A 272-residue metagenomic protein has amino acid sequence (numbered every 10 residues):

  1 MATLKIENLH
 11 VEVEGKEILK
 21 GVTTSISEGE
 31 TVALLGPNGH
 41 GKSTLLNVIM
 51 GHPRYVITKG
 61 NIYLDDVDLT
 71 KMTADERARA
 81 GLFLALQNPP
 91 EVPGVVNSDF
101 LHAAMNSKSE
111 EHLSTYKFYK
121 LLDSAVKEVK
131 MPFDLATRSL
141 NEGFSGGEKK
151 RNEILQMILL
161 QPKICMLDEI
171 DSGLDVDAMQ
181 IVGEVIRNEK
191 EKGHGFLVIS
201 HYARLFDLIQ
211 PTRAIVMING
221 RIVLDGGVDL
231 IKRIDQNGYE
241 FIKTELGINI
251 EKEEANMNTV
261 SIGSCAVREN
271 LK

Functional and structural regions predicted by a protein language model:
L4-I6, L19-G21: Conserved structural motif at the start of ABC-family nucleotide-binding domains
I26-E28: Conserved hydrophobic segment flanking the Walker A/P-loop of ABC-type ATPase nucleotide-binding domains
L35-P37: The feature captures the beta-strand-to-loop junction immediately N-terminal to the Walker
M50: Helix-to-loop junction immediately C-terminal to a conserved catalytic motif
N61-R77, N141: ABC ATPase NBD Q-loop/coupling interface
P90-K163: ABC-family P-loop ATPase nucleotide-binding domains
E169-I170: Walker B catalytic motif
M217, R221-T244: Conserved beta-strand-loop-alpha-helix hinge in the C-terminal portion of ABC ATPase nucleotide-binding domains
